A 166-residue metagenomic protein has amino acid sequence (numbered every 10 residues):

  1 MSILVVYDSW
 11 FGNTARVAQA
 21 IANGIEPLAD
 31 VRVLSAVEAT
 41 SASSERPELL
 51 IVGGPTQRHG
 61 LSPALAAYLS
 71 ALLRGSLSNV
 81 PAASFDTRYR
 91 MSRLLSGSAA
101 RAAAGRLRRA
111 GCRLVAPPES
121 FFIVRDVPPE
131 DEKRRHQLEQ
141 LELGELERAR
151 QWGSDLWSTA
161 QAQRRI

Functional and structural regions predicted by a protein language model:
M1-L4: Extreme N-terminal starter segment of soluble prokaryotic enzymes
D8-G12: Short polar catalytic/cofactor-binding loops
N13-R16, G24, L28, R32-L34 (+1 more regions): FMN-binding flavodoxin-like domain, especially the glycine-rich phosphate-binding loop
A36-A39: Conserved SAM/SAH-binding loop
